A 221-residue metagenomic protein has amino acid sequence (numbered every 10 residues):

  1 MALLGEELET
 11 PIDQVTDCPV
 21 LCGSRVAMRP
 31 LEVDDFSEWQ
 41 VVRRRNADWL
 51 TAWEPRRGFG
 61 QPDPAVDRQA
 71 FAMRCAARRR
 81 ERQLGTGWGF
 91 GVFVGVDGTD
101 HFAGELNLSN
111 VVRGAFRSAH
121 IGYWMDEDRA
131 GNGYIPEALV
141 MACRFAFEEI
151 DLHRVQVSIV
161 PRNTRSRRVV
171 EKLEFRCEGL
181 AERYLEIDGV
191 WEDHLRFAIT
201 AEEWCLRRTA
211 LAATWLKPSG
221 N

Functional and structural regions predicted by a protein language model:
M1-D128, W191-N221: GNAT-family acyltransferases
V33, P161-N163: A short coil/beta-turn micro-motif at the C-terminal edge of the histidine kinase catalytic ATP-binding domain
F90, F145-F147, F175: Conserved hydrophobic/aromatic "anchor" residues that stabilize well-ordered secondary structure elements
Y123-M125, G131-F145, T164-K172: Conserved acetyl-CoA-binding loop-helix of GNAT-fold acetyltransferases
E148-S158: Conserved GNAT acetyl-CoA-binding A-motif
S158, R176-D193: Conserved catalytic-core motifs of GNAT/GCN5-like acyltransferases
